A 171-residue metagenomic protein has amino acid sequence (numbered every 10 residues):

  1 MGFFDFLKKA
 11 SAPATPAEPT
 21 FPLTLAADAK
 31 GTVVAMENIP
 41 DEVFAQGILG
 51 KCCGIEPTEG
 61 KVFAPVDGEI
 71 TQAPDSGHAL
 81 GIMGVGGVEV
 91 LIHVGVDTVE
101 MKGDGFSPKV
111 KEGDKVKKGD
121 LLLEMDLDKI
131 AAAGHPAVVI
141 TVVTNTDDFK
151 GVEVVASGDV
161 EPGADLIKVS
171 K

Functional and structural regions predicted by a protein language model:
G2-K171: Contiguous, well-folded functional domains in the mature portion of proteins
